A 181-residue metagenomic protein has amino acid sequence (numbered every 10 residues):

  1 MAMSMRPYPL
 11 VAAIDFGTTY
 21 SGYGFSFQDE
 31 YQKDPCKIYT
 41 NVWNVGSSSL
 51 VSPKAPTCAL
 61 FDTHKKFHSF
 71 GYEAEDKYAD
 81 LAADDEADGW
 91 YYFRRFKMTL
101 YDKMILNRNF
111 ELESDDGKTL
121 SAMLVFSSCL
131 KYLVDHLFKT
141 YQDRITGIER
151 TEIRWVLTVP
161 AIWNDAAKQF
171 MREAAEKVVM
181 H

Functional and structural regions predicted by a protein language model:
M1-S4, T146-I148: Short boundary motifs at domain starts and secondary-structure transition points
A2-C36, G89-Y91: Gly/Thr-rich phosphate-binding beta-strand-loop-beta motif of the actin/hexokinase/Hsp70
D29, D34-E176: Phosphate-binding loop and its immediate beta->loop->alpha context in nucleotide/phosphate-handling enzymes
K177-H181: Short, intrinsically disordered, charge-balanced linker/junction segments flanking boundaries in proteins
